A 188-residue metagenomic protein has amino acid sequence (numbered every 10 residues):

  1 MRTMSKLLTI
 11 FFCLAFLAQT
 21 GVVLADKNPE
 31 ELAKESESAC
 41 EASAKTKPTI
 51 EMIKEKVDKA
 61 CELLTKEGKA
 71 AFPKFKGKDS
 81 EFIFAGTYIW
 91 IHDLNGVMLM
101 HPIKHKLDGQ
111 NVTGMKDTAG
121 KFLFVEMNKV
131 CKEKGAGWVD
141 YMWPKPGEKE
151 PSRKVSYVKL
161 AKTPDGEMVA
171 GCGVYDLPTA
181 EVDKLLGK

Functional and structural regions predicted by a protein language model:
R2-T9, T20-K188: N-terminal membrane-sensor/transducer module of prokaryotic signaling receptors
F12: RNase H-like DDE/DDD metal-dependent nuclease/strand-transfer catalytic core used by mobile genetic elements
